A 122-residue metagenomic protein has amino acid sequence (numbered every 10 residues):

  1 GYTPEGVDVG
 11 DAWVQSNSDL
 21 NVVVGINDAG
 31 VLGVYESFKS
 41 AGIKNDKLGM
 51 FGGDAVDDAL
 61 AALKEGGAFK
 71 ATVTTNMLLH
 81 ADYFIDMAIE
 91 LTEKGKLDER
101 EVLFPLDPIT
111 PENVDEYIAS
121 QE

Functional and structural regions predicted by a protein language model:
G1-E122: A residue-level marker of the well-folded mature domains of exported/periplasmic proteins
